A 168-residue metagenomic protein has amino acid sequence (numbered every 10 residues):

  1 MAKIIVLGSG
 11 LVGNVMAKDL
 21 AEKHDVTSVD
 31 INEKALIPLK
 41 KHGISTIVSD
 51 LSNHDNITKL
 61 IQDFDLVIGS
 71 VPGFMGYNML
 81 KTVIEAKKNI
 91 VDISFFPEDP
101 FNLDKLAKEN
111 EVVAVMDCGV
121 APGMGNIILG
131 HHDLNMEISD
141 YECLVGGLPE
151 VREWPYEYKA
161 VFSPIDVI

Functional and structural regions predicted by a protein language model:
I4-G8: Conserved N-terminal Rossmann-fold NAD(P)-binding element of oxidoreductases
G13-N14: N-terminal Rossmann-fold NAD(P) dinucleotide-binding loop
S28-N32: Conserved acidic E/D residue at the C-terminus of a beta-strand in Rossmann-like folds
E33-A35, P97: Helix N-cap at the beta1-alpha1 junction of Rossmann-like dinucleotide-binding domains, i.e., the first residues
L51-D63: Conserved Rossmann-fold cofactor-binding substructure of NAD(P)-dependent oxidoreductases
T82-P100: ADP-ribose/adenylate-binding Rossmann-like module
S94-M116: Rossmann-fold NAD(P)-binding glycine/threonine-rich loop
V113-I168: Rossmann-like dinucleotide-binding core of oxidoreductases
